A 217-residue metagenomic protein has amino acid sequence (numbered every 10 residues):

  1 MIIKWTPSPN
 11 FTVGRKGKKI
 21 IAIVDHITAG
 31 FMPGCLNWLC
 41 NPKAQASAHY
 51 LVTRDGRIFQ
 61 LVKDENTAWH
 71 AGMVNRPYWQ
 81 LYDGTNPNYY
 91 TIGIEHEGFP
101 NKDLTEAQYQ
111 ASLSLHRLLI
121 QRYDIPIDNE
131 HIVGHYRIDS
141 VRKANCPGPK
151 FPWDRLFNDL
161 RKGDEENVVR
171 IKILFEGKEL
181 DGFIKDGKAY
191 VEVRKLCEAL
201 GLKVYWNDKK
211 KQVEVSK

Functional and structural regions predicted by a protein language model:
M1-P87: N-terminal catalytic cores of peptidoglycan-degrading enzymes
I2-T6, V13-G17, Y89, E97-N167: Basic/polar, cationic surfaces and motifs that engage anionic cell-wall and phosphate/carboxylate ligands
I27-A29, K63-E65, G98, Y136 (+2 more regions): A mature extracytoplasmic/lumenal domain signature
I27-A29, V62, L119-D124, L160 (+3 more regions): Sec/Tat-exported extracytoplasmic proteins
A29-M32, G56, F99-P100, R137-K143 (+1 more regions): Acidic glycine-/aspartate-rich tracts in secreted/extracellular proteins
K162-K217: Primary recognition of N-terminal secretory signal peptides and signal-anchoring hydrophobic helices
